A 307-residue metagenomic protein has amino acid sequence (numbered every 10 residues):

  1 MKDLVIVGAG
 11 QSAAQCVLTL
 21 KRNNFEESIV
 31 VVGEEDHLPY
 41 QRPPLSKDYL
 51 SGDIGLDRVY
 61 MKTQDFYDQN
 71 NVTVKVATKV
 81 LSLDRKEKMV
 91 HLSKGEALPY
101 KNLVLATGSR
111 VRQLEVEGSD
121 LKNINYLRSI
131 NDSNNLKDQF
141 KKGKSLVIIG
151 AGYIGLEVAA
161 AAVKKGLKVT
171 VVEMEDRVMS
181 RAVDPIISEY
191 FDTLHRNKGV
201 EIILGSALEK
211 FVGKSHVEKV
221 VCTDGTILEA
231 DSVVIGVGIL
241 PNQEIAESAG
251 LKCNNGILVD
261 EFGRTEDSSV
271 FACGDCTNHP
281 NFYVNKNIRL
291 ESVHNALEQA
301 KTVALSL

Functional and structural regions predicted by a protein language model:
K2-T73, A161-V183: Beta1-alpha1 glycine-rich phosphate/pyrophosphate-binding loop at the start of Rossmann-like nucleotide-binding domains
D3, S28, L136, K144-S145 (+2 more regions): Residues that mark the start of a beta-strand
G10-Q11, D36, S109-V111, N131 (+3 more regions): Residue-level detector of alpha-helix initiation sites
A13-C16, G155-V158, P241: Short glycine/serine/threonine-rich phosphate/pyrophosphate-binding segments that cradle anionic phosphate groups
E26, D68-N70, V74-L92, L98 (+1 more regions): A Rossmann-like FAD-binding core segment of flavoenzymes
L92, L105-A106, I148, C222 (+2 more regions): Redox-cofactor binding/interface segments in oxidoreductases and associated redox assembly factors
T107-K165: Glycine-rich dinucleotide-binding loop and its adjacent helix/turn
D120-G143, S215-V221, I227-L305: FAD-site-proximal beta/loop scaffold in flavoenzymes
